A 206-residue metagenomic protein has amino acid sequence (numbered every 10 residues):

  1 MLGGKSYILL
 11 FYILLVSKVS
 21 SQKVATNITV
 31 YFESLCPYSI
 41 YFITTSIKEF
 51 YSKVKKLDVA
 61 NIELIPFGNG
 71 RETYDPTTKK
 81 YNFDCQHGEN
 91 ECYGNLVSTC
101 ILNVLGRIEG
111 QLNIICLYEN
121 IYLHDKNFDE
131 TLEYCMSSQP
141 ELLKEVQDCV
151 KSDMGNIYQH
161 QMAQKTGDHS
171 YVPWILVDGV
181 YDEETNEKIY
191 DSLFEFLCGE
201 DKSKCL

Functional and structural regions predicted by a protein language model:
L2, A25-Y31, I43, E49-Y51 (+1 more regions): C-terminal cap of thioredoxin/glutaredoxin-like
G3-S21: Cleavable N-terminal signal peptides of Sec/SRP-targeted secreted and luminal proteins
G3-Y7, E89, I189: Secondary-structure capping and boundary motifs in well-ordered enzyme cores
S6, L15, L35-P37, N69 (+1 more regions): Generic "edge-of-domain/loop-turn" microfeature
Y12, S21, K53-K55, T166: Sterically constrained small-residue positions within well-ordered secondary structures of folded domains
V24, T29-S34, I40-S137: Structural alpha/beta surface segment adjacent to cysteine/selenocysteine redox centers across thiol/disulfide enzymes
